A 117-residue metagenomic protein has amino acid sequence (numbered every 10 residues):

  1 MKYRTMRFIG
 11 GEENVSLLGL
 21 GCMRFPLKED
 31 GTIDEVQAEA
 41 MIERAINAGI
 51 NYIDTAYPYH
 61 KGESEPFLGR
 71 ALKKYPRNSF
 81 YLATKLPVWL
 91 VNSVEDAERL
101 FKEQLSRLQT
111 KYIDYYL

Functional and structural regions predicted by a protein language model:
M1-F80: N-terminal binding-site loop/beta-alpha segment at the start of enzyme catalytic domains that lines or forms
S16, K74, P87-V88, R107: Proline-rich low-complexity regions
E29, V91-L117: Glycine/proline-rich, positively charged, aromatic-decorated active-site loop/lid region on the catalytic face
D54-P58, P87-V94: Short gly/ser-rich anion-binding loops that grip negatively charged ligand groups
T55, T84, T110: Ser/Thr-centric signal marking residues that sit in or immediately flank functional binding/regulatory motifs
F67-R70, K85, D96-E103: Generic beta-strand or strand-like secondary-structure segments
N78-L90, Y115-L117: A short, structured active-site edge motif that brings together acidic residues
